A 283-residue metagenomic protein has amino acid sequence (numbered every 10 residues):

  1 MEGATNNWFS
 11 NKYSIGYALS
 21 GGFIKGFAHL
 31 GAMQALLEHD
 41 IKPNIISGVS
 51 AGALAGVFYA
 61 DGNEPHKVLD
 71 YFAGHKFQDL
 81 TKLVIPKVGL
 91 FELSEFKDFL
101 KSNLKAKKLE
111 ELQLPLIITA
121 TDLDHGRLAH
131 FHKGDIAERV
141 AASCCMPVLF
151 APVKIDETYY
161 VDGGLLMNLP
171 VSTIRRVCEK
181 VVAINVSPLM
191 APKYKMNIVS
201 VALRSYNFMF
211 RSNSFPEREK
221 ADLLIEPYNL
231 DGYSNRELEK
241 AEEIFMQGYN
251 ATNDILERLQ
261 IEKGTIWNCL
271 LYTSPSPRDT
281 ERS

Functional and structural regions predicted by a protein language model:
M1-V49, V57-S274: Patatin-like phospholipase
Y272-S283: Single conserved hydrophobic/aromatic residue that forms the stacking wall/gate of nucleotide- or nucleobase-binding
